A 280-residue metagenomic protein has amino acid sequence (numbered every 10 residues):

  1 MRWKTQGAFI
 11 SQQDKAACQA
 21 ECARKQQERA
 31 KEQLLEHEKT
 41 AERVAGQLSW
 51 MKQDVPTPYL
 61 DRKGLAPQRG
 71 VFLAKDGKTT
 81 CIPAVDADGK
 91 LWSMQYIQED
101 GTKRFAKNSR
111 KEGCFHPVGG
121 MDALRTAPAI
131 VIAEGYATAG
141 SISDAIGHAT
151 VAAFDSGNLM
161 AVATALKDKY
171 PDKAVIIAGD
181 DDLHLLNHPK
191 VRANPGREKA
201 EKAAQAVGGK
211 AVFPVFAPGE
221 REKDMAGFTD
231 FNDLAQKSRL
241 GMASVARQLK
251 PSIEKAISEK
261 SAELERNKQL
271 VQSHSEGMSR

Functional and structural regions predicted by a protein language model:
M1-Q6, Q12-Q13, S93-I97, F213-F216 (+1 more regions): Short amphipathic beta-strand/extended segments with alternating polar/hydrophobic composition
M1-T5, Q68, F72-L73, V85-D86 (+2 more regions): Class I S-adenosyl-L-methionine
M1-Y59, D182-H184, P189-K190: Non-catalytic accessory segments of DNA primases and related replication-initiation nucleases
A30-K78, V85-A87, M94, E99 (+2 more regions): Nucleic-acid enzyme cleavage-core boundary/entry regions
K52, E134, P195-G196: Residue-level preference for nonpolar/small residues embedded in alpha-helices
K78-P171: Phosphate-handling DNA/RNA-contact segment within nucleic-acid enzymes
P128, D144-R280: TOPRIM fold recognition
